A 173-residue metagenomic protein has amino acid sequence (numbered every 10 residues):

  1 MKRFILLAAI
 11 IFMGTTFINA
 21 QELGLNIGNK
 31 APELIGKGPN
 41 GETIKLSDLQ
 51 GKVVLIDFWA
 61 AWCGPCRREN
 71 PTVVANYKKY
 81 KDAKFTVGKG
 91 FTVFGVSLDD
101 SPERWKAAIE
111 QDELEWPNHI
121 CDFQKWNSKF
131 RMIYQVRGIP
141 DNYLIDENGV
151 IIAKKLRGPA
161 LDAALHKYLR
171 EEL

Functional and structural regions predicted by a protein language model:
M1-G24, E172: Bacterial Sec-dependent N-terminal signal peptides
N19-D48, R170-E171: N-terminal "domain-start" segment that seeds a small globular fold
K37, K106-Y143: Short, internal strand/loop/helix patches that form the active-site neighborhood or redox-interaction surface
G51, F58-A75: Conserved redox-active cysteine motifs that mediate thiol-disulfide chemistry, especially di-cysteine Cys-X(1-2)-Cys
V53-V54, F91, P140: Alpha/beta-hydrolase fold active-site loops
R68-G95: Conserved helix-turn-beta segment immediately C-terminal to the redox Cys motif in thioredoxin-like folds
F85-E103, W116-K125: Thiol-based oxidoreductase modules, predominantly thioredoxin-like and allied folds used for disulfide exchange
I139-L173: Thiol-/selenol-based redox modules, centered on thioredoxin-like and closely related oxidoreductase domains
